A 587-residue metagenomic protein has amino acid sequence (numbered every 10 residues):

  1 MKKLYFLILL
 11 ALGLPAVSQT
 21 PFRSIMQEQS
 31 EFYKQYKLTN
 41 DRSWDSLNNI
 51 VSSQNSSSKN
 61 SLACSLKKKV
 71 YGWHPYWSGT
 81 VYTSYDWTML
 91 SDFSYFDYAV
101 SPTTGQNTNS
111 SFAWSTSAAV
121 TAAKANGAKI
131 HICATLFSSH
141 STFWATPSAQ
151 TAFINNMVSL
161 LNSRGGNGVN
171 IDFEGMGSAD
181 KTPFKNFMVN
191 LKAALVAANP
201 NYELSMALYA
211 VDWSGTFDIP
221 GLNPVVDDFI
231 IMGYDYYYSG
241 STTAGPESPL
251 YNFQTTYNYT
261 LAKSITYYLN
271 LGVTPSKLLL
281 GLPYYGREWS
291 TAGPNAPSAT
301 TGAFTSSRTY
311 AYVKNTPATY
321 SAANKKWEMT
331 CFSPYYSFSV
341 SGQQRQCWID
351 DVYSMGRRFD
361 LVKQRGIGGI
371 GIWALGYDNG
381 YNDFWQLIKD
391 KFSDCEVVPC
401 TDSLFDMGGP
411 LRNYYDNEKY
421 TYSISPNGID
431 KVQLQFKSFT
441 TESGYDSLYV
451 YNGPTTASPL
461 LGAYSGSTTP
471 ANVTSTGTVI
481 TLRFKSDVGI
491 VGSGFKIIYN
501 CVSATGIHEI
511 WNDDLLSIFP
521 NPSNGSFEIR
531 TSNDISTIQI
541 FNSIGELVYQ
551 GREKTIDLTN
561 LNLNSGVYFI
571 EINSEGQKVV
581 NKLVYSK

Functional and structural regions predicted by a protein language model:
M1-P21, C395-C400, E546, I556 (+4 more regions): Bacterial Sec-dependent N-terminal signal peptides
Q19-S159: Glycan-recognition patch characteristic of GH18 chitinases/ENGases and related GlcNAc/peptidoglycan-binding proteins
K34-N60, L282-L361, L387-F392: Glycan-binding loop/region signatures in secreted carbohydrate-active enzymes
D45-S58, K363-V398, V488-G506: A recurrent domain-boundary module in secreted/ectodomain proteins
F93, I171, F229, L280 (+2 more regions): Conserved, mostly hydrophobic/aromatic
T104-W114, N155, M176-P317: Substrate-binding surface in catalytic domains of secreted glycosidases
D394-G506, N524: Domain-level representation of secreted and single-pass membrane ectodomains enriched in extracellular protease systems
E509-K587: C-terminal outer-membrane/trafficking sorting elements
